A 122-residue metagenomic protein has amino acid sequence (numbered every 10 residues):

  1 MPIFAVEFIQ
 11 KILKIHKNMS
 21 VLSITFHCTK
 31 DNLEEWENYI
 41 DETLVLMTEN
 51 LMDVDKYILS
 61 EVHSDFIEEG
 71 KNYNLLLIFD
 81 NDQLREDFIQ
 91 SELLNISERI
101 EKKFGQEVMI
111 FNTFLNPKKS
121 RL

Functional and structural regions predicted by a protein language model:
F4-I12, I58-K71, E98-L122: Glycine-rich beta-strand-turn "strand-cap" elements at beta-sheet edges
S20-H27, S60-E92: Short, well-ordered beta-strand segments in beta-rich or mixed alpha/beta enzyme and ligand-binding folds
K30-N32, Q83, K118-K119: Residues that cap or initiate secondary-structure elements
N32-L59, N95-R99: Short amphipathic alpha-helical segments
E49-D55, I78-T113: An amphipathic, aromatic/His-enriched active-site/gating alpha helix that lines ligand/cofactor pockets
